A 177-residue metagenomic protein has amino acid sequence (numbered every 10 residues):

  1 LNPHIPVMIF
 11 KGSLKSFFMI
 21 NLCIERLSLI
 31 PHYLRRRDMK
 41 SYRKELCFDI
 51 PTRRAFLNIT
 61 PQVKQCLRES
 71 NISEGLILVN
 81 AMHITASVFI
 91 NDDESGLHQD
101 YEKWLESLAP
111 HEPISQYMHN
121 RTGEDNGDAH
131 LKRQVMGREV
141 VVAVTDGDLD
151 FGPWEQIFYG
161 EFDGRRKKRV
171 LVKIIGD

Functional and structural regions predicted by a protein language model:
L1-G12: Extreme N-terminal basic, low-complexity initiation segments that serve as generic localization/processing leaders
H4, H32-Y33: Low-complexity, intrinsically disordered or signal/transmembrane-proximal segments
F10, F17-F18, Y33: Aromatic (phenylalanine/tyrosine) cluster motif
S13-S16, S28: Serine residues within intrinsically disordered or low-complexity segments
L34-D177: Active-site histidine-anchored catalytic micro-motif
